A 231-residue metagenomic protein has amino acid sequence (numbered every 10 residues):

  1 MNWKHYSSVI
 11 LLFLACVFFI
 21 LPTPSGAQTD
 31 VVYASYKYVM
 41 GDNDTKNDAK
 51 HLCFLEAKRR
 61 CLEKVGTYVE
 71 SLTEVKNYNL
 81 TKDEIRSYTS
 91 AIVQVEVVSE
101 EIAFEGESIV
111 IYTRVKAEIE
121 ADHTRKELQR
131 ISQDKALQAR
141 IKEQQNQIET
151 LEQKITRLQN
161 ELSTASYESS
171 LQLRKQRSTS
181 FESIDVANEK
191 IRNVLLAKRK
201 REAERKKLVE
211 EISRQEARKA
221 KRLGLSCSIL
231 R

Functional and structural regions predicted by a protein language model:
M1-L12: Bacterial N-terminal signal peptides that target proteins for export
I10-I20: Bacterial N-terminal signal peptides
G26-R231: Domain-level marker for long, solvent-exposed, non-transmembrane regions
